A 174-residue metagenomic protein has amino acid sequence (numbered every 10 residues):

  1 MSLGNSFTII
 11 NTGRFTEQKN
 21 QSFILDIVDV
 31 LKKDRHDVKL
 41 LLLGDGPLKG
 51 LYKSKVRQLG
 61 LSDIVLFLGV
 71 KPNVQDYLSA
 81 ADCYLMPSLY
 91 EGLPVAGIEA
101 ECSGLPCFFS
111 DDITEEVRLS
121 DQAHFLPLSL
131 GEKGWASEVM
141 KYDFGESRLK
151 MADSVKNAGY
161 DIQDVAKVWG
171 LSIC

Functional and structural regions predicted by a protein language model:
F7, N11-V30, P47-K53: A conserved mid-protein helix/loop that constitutes part of the nucleotide-sugar donor-binding site
I9, I24-L25, L40, W135 (+1 more regions): A structural motif in glycosyltransferase catalytic domains
K53-G69: Nucleotide-activated donor-binding/catalytic signature segment of Leloir-type glycosyltransferases, i.e., the conserved
V65, Y84-L85: A short hydrophobic beta-strand element within the catalytic core of glycosyltransferases that build diverse glycans
V70, L89: Aromatic "clamp/platform" in nucleotide-sugar-dependent glycosyltransferases that forms part of the donor/acceptor
P106-S110: Short hydrophobic beta-strand element within catalytic cores of glycosyltransferases and related nucleotide-activated
E116-S147: Change "using UDP/GDP/dTDP sugars" to "using nucleotide sugars
E146-C174: A charged, aromatic-enriched C-terminal amphipathic alpha-helix characteristic of glycosyltransferases across folds
